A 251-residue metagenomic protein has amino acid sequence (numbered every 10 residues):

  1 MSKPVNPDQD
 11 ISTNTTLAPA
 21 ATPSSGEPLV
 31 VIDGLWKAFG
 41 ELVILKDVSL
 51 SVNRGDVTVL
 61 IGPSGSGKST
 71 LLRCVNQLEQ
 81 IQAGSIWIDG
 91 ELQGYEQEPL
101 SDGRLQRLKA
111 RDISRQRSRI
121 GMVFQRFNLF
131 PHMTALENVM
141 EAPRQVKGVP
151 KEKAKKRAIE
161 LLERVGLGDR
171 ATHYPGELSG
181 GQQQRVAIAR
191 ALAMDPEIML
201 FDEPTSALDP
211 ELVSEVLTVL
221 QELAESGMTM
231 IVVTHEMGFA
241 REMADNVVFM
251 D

Functional and structural regions predicted by a protein language model:
M1-W36: ABC-family P-loop ATPase nucleotide-binding domain
P28-I32, W36-D251: ABC family nucleotide-binding domain
